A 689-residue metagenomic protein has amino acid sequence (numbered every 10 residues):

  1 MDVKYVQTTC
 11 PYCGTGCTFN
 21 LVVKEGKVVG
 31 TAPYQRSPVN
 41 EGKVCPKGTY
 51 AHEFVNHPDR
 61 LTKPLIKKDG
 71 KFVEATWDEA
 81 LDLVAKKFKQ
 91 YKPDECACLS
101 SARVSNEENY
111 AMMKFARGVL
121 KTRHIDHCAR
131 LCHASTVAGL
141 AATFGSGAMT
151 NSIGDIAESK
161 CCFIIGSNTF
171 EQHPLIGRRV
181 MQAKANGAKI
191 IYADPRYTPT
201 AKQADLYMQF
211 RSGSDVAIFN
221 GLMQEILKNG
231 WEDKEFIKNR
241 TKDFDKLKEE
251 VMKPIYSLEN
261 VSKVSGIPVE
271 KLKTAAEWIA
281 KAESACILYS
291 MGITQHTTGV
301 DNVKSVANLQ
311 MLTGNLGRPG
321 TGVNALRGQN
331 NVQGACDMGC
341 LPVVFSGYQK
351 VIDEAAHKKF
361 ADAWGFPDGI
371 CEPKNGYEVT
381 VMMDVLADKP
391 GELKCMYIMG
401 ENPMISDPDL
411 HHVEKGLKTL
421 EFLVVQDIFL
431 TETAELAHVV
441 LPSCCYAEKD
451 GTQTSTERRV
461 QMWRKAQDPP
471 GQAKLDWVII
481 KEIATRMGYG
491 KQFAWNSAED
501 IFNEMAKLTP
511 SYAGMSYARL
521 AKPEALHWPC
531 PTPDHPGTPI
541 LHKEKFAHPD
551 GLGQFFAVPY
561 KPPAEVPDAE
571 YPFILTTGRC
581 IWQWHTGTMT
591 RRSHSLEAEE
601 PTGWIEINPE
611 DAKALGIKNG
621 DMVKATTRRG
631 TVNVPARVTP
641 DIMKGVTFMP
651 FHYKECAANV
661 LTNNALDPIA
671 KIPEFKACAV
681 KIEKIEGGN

Functional and structural regions predicted by a protein language model:
M1-W231, R240, L247, P268 (+4 more regions): N-terminal export/assembly segments and adjacent metallocofactor-ligating motifs of anaerobic energy-metabolism
G70, W231-P268, K350-I370, Q467-P539 (+4 more regions): N-terminal leader/propeptide and maturation segments of large enzyme subunits in energy/redox metabolism and hydrolases
A80-C96, S152-K160, E250, K273-C286 (+1 more regions): Glycine-rich phosphate/diphosphate-binding loops that line cofactor/substrate pockets in enzymes
I153, E448-P469, I479-R486: Glycine/threonine-rich phosphate-binding loop and adjacent beta-strand/alpha-helix elements that clamp
R196-P199, F429-R464: Flexible glycine/proline-rich, aromatic-decorated loop/lid segments
I279-D384, E457, M487, T532-D534 (+2 more regions): A glycine-rich, hydrophobic/aromatic-adjacent loop/helix-cap motif
A335-P342, E499-S595: Long, low-complexity segments enriched in small/aliphatic residues
P470-Q472, D476-L526, T586, R591-E606 (+1 more regions): Long, contiguous, secondary-structure-rich segments that constitute the structural scaffold of globular domains
